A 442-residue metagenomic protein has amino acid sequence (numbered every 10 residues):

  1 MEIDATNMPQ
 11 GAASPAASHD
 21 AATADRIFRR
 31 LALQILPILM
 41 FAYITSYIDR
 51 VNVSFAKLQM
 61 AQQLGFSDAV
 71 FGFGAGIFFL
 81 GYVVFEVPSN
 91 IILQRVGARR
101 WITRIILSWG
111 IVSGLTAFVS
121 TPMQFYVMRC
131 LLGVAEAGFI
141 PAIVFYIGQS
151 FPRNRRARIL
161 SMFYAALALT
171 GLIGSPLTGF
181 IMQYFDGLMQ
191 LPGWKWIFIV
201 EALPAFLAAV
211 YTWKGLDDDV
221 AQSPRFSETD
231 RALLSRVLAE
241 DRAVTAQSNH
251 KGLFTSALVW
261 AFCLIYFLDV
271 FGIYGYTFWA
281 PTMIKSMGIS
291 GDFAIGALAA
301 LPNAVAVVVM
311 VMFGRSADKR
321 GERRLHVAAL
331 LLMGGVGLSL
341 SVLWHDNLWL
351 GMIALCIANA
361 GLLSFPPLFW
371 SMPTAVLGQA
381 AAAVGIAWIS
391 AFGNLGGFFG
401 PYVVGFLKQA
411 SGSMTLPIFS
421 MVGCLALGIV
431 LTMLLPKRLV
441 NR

Functional and structural regions predicted by a protein language model:
V53-S54, F254-F313, P366, W370 (+1 more regions): Extracytoplasmic gate region of multi-pass secondary transporters
G65, G97, F118-Q124, A135 (+4 more regions): Helix-breaking motifs and short loop linkers at transmembrane-helix boundaries and internal kinks in secondary membrane
V84-M123: Conserved MFS/SLC helix-loop-helix module at the cytosolic interface between two early adjacent transmembrane helices
F85-G97, V309-E322: Helix-to-loop junctions at the C-terminal end of transmembrane segments in multipass secondary transporters
Q94-I106, D318-L331: Cytoplasmic membrane-interface "Motif A"-like loop-to-helix N-cap segments of 12-TM Major Facilitator Superfamily
M128-A165: Cytoplasmic helix-loop-helix junction between adjacent transmembrane helices in 12-TM secondary transporters
R158-M182, P204-A205, S390-G400: Glycine-rich segments within core transmembrane alpha-helices of 12-TM secondary carriers
R323-M372: C-terminal transmembrane helical hairpin of 12-TM major facilitator-type secondary transporters
